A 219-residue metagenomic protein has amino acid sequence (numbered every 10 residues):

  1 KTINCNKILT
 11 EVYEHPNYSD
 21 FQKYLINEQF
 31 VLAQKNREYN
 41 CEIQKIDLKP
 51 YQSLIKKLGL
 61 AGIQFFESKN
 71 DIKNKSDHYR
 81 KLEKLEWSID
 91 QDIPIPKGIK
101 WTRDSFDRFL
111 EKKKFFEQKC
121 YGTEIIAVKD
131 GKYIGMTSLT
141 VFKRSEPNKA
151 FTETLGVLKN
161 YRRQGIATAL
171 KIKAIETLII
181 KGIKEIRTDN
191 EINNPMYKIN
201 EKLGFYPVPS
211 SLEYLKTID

Functional and structural regions predicted by a protein language model:
K1-K75, L212-K216: Acyl-donor-binding surface of acyltransferase catalytic domains
K1-T2, K23, V157, R163-E176 (+1 more regions): Conserved acetyl-CoA-binding loop-helix of GNAT-fold acetyltransferases
I8-V12, T152, I186-N190: Conserved hydrophobic beta-strand within the GNAT/NAT acetyltransferase core sheet that lines the active-site cleft
E28-L48, T123-I125, E176, K181-D219: Active-site/acyl-donor-binding loops of N-acyltransferases
L54-S105: Short amphipathic alpha-helix that is part of the acyltransferase structural core
D90-K149, E153-V157: A conserved beta-strand-loop-helix scaffold within acyl/acetyltransferase catalytic domains
G131, G165, G182: Conserved G/P- and acidic residue-centered "switch" motifs that form tight phosphate/ATP-binding loops in soluble
